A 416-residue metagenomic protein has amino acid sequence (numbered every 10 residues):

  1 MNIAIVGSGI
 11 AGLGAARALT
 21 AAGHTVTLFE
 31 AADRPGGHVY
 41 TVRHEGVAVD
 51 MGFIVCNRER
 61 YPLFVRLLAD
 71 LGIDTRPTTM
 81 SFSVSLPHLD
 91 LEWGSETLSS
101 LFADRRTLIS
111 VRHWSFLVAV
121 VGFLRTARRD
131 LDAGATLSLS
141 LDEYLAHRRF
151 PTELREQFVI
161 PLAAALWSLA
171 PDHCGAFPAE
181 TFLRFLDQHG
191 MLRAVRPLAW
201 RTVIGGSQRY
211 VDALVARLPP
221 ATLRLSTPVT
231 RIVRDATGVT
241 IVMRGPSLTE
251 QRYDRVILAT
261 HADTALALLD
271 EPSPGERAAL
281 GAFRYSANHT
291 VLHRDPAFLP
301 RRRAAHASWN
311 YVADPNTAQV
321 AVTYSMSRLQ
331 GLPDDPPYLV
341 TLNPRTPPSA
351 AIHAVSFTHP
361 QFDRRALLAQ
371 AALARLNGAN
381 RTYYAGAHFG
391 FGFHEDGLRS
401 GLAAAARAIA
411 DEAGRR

Functional and structural regions predicted by a protein language model:
N2-L28: N-terminal Rossmann-like FAD-binding beta1-loop-alpha1 element of flavoenzymes
A11, R34, D263: Conserved Rossmann-like nucleotide-cofactor binding loop
T20-H44: Glycine-rich FAD pyrophosphate-binding loop
T41-V65: N-terminal glycine-rich dinucleotide-binding loop that anchors FAD/FMN and/or NAD(P) in oxidoreductases
Y61-A179, L183: Mobile amphipathic helical/loop "lid" adjacent to a hydrophobic cofactor/ligand pocket
E96, A318-R416: Conserved flavin/dinucleotide-binding core of flavoenzymes
R184-G245: Helical element adjacent to the flavin cofactor pocket in flavoenzyme catalytic cores
T227-P360: Mid-domain catalytic core of redox enzymes that form a hydrophobic substrate pocket/lid adjacent to a catalytic redox
